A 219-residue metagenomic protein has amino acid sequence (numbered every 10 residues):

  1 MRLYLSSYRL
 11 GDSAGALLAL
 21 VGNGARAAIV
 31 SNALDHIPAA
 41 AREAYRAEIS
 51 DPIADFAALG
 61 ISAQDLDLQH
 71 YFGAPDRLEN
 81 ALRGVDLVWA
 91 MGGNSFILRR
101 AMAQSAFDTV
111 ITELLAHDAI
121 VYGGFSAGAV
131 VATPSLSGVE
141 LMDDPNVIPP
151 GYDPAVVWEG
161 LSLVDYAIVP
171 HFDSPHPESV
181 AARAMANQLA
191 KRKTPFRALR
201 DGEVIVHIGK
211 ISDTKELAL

Functional and structural regions predicted by a protein language model:
M1-F96, A186, A190-L219: Extended, subdomain-level signal for the structured scaffold at the beginning of enzyme domains
M1-L3, G60-I61, N94, S137-D143 (+2 more regions): N-terminal start-of-chain detector that recognizes signal peptides and the immediate post-cleavage beginning
A14-G15, A39, R99-A101, A132-S135 (+2 more regions): Short glycine-/acidic-enriched loop or helix-start segments at secondary-structure transitions that form or flank
L18-L20, R42-A44, M102-S105, L136-E140 (+1 more regions): Short, glycine/charged-enriched secondary-structure capping and boundary segments
L82-M91, L114-G128, P175-Q188, L219: A short, terminal or domain-edge coil/loop segment
R100-A103, D108-S174: Class I SAM-dependent methyltransferase SAM-binding "motif I" and its flanking Rossmann-like core
E159-G202: Conserved anion/nucleotide-ligand pocket segment
